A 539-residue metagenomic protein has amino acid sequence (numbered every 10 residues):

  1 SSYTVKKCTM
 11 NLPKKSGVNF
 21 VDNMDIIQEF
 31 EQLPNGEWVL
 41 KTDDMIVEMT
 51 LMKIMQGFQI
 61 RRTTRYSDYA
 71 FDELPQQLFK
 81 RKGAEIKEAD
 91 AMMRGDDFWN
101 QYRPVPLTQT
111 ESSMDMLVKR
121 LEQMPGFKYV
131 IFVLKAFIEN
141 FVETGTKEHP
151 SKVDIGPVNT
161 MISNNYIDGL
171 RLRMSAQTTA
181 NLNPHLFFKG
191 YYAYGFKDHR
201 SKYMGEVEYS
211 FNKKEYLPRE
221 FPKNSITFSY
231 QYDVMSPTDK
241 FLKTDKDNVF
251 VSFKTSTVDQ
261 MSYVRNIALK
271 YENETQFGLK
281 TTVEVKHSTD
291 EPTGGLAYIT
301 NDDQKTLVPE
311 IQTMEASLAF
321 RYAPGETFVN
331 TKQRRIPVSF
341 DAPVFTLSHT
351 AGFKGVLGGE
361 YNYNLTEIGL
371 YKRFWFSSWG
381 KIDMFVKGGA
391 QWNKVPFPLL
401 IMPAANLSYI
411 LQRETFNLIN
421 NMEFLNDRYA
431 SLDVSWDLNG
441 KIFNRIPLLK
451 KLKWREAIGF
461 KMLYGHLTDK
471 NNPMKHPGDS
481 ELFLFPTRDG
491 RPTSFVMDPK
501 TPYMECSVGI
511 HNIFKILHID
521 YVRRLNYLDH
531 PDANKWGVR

Functional and structural regions predicted by a protein language model:
S1-L78: Gly/Pro-enriched, hydrophobic low-complexity segments that function as extracytoplasmic propeptides/linkers
R81-R539: Exposed, low-structure sequence patches enriched in small/polar residues
